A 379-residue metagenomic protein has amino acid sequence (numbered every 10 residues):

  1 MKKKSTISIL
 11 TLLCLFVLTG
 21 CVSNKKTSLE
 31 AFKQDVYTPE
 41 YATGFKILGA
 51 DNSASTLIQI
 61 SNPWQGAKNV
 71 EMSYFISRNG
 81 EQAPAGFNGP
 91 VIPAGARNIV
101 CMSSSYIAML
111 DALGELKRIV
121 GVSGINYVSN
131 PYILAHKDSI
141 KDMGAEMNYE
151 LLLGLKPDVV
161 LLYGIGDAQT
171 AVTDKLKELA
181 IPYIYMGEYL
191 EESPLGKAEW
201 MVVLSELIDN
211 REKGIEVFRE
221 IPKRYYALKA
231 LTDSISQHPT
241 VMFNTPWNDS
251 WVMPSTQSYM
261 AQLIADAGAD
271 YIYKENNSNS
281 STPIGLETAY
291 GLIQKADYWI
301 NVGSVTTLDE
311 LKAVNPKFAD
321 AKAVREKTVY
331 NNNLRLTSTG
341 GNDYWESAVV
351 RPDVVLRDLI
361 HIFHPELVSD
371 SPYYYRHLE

Functional and structural regions predicted by a protein language model:
M1-T19: Sec-dependent bacterial lipoprotein signal peptides
C21-S105, K213-M242, D309, I362 (+1 more regions): Bacterial Sec-exported substrate-binding components of ABC uptake systems
T56, W64-G154, V159-I165: A short, structured surface patch at a secondary-structure boundary
I92, N148-L151, D158-V160, I165-S250 (+2 more regions): Extracytoplasmic substrate-binding proteins
N98-C101, R118-V122, V159-Y163, Y183-M186 (+5 more regions): Structural recognition of the beta-strand scaffold that forms the well-ordered cores of secreted hydrolase catalytic
E115, H136, L179-A180, A267-G268 (+1 more regions): Short, structured coil segments at secondary-structure junctions
R224, L228-N315: Flexible, glycine-rich surface segments
Y273, N279-L367, H377-E379: C-terminal soluble interaction/assembly domains
